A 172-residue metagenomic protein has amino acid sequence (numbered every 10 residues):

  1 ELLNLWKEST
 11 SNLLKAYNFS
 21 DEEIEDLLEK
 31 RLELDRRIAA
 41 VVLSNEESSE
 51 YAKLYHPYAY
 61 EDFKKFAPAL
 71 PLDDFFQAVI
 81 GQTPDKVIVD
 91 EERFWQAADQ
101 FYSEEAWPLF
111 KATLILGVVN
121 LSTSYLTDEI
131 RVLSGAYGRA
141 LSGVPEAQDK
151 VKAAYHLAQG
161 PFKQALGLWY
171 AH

Functional and structural regions predicted by a protein language model:
E1-H172: Noncatalytic, helix-rich "gating/capping" subdomain that lines the substrate-entry/channel surface of large enzyme
